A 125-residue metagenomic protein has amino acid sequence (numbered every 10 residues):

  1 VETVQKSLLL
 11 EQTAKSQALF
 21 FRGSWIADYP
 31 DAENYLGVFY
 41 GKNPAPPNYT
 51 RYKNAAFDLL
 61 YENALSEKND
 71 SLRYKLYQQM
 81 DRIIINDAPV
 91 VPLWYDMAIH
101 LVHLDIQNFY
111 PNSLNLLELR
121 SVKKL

Functional and structural regions predicted by a protein language model:
V1, Q5, S24, D28 (+2 more regions): Extracytoplasmic/periplasmic, Sec-exported soluble proteins
V1-Y40: Periplasmic binding protein-like
V4-K6, V38, N43, Y77-Q79 (+1 more regions): Residue-level detector of functional hotspots within protein domains
E11, A55-E62, S71-R82: Solvent-exposed, polar/charged alpha-helical surfaces in well-ordered, non-transmembrane soluble domains, broadly
Q12-S16, G37-S66, Y95-L125: Short, solvent-exposed loop/beta-turn-alpha elements that line the ligand-binding surface or hinge of extracytoplasmic
F21-S24, K68-L104: Bilobed periplasmic-binding protein-like "clamshell/Venus-flytrap" ligand-binding domains
A27-Y40, Y61-S71, N86-A88: Short flexible/disordered coil segments
